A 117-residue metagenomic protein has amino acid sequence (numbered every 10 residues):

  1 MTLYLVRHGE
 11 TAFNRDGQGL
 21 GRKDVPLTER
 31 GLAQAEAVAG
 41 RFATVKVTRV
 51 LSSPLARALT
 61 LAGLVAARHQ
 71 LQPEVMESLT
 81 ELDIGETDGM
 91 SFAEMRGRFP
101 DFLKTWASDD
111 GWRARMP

Functional and structural regions predicted by a protein language model:
M1-T2, K104: A generic secondary-structure signal marking the coil-to-beta-strand transition
L3-V6, E10-L71, V75: Active-site-proximal alpha-helix that buttresses catalytic centers in soluble enzyme cores
H69-P117: Phosphate-handling substructures
